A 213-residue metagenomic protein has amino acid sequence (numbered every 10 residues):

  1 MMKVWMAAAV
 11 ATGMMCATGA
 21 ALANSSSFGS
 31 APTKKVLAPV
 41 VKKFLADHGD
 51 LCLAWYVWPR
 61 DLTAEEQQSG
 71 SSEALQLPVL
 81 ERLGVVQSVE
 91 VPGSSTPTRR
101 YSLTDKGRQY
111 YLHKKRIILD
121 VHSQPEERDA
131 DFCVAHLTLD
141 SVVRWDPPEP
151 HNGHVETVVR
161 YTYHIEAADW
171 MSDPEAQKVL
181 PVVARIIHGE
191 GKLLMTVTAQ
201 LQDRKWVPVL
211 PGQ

Functional and structural regions predicted by a protein language model:
M1-A9: Bacterial N-terminal signal peptides that target proteins for export
V10-A11, A21: Cleavable N-terminal signal peptides
A17-T18: N-terminal signal peptide c-region/cleavage motif recognized by signal peptidases
N24-Q68: Short, amphipathic alpha-helical interface elements at domain boundaries that mediate macromolecular binding
S71-Q87: Basic amphipathic alpha-helical segments that dock to polyanions
Q87, V158-W170, R185-Q213: Short beta-strand edge/turn micro-motifs at domain boundaries
Q87-C133: Accessory beta->alpha helical hairpin/"wing" motif in late/C-terminal subdomains of nucleic-acid enzymes
I117, V121-V155: Extended amphipathic alpha-helical interaction segments
